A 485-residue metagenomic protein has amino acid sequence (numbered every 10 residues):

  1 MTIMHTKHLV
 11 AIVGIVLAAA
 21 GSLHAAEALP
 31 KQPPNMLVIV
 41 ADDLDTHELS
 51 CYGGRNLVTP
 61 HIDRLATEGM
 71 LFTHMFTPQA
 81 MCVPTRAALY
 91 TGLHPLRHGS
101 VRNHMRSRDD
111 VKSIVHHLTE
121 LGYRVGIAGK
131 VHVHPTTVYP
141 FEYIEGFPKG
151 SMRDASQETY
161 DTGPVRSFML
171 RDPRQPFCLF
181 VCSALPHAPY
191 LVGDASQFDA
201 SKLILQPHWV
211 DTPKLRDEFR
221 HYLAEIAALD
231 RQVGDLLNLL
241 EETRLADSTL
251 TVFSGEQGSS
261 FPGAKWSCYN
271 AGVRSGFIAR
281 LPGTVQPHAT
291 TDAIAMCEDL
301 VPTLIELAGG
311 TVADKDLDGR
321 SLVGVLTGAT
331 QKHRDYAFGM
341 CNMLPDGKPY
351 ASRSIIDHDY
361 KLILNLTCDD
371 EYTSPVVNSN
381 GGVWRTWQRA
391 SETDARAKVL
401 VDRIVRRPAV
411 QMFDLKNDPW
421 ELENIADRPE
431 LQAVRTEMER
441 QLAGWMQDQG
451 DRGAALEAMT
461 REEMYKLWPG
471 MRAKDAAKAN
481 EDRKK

Functional and structural regions predicted by a protein language model:
M1-I3: Short, Lys/Arg-enriched N-terminal segments with co-localized hydrophobic residues within the first ~10-30 amino acids
T6-L9, V13-Q411, P419-R440, G444-Q447 (+2 more regions): Formylglycine-dependent sulfatase
R452-E462: Short, flexible loop/turn segments with low-complexity composition
